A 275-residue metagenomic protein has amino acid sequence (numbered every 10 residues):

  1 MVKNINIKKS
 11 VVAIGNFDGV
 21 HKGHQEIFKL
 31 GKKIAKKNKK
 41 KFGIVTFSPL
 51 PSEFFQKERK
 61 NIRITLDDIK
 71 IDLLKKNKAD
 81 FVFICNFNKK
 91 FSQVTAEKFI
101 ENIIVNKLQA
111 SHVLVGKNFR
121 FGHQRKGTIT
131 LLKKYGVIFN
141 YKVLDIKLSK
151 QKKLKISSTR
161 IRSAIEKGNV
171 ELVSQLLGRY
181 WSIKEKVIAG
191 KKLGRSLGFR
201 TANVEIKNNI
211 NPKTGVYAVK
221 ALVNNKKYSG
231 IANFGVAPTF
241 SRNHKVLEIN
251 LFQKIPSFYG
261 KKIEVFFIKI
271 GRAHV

Functional and structural regions predicted by a protein language model:
M1-N4, F83: Short acidic-hydrophobic, aromatic-tinged amphipathic segments that line or gate anion-handling sites
K3-L66: N-terminal catalytic cores of NTP/NDP-binding nucleotidyl/phosphoryl-transfer enzymes
H21, L74, V113, V173 (+1 more regions): Residue-level signal for inorganic ion chemistry
K41-L108: Active-site-proximal cofactor/substrate-binding loop regions of enzyme domains
Q93-R200, N224, K262: Classical nucleotidyltransferase
I188-H274: Phosphate/ribose-recognition catalytic cores of enzymes acting on nucleotide-derived substrates
